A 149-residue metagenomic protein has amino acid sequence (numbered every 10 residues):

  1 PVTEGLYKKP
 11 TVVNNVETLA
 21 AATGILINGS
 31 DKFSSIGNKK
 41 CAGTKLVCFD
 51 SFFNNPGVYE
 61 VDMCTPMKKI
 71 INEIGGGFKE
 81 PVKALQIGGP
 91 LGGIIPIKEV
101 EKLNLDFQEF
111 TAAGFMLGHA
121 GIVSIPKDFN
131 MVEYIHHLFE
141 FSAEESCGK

Functional and structural regions predicted by a protein language model:
P1-M63, G75-G77: Hydrophobic alpha-helical positions that pack around
P1-T3, K98, L103-K149: Ferredoxin-type iron-sulfur electron-transfer modules in oxidoreductases and energy-metabolism complexes
K39, G43, A84-E99: A glycine-rich phosphate-binding loop feature that marks nucleotide/adenosyl-phosphate handling sites
D50-F52, V61-D62, E73, L85-P90 (+1 more regions): Generic beta-strand/beta-sheet core signal
V61, N72-G76, N104-F110: Non-catalytic terminal/interface segments that mediate subunit docking, oligomerization, and allosteric communication
T65, G77, Q86-L91, F139-F141: Active/binding-pocket-proximal capping segment
T65-I70, N130: Short, structural beta-strand-to-alpha-helix junction motif
G76-P81, E145: Secondary-structure transition/capping motifs at alpha-helix termini and the adjoining loop/turn into the next element
